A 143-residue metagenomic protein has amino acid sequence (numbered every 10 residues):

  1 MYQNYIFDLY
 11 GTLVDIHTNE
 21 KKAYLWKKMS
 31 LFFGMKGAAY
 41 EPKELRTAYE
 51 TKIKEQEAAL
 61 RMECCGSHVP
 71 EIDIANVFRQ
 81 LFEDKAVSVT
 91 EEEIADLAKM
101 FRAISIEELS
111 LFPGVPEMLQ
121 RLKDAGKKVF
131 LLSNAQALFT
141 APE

Functional and structural regions predicted by a protein language model:
M1-E50: Active-site neighborhood of HAD-like aspartate-dependent phosphohydrolases
D8, T12, I94, A98-F101: Generic signal for short, ordered secondary-structure residues within or immediately flanking folded domains
H17-Y24, M62-H68, F139-P142: Short, flexible/disordered intra-domain loops and linkers
S30, K43-K99: A metal-dependent, Asp-based hydrolase signature
M35, C64, S105: Short, flexible active-site loop motifs that bind/organize anionic cofactors or intermediates
M35-A38, V87, K127: Short aromatic/hydrophobic-glycine micro-motifs
S67-N76, E83-D84, E91, K99-L131 (+1 more regions): Short, acidic loop-to-helix structural element flanking the phosphoryl-transfer center in phosphate-processing enzymes
Q136: Short, glycine/serine-rich, charged loops/turns that create anion-binding and catalytic segments at active sites
